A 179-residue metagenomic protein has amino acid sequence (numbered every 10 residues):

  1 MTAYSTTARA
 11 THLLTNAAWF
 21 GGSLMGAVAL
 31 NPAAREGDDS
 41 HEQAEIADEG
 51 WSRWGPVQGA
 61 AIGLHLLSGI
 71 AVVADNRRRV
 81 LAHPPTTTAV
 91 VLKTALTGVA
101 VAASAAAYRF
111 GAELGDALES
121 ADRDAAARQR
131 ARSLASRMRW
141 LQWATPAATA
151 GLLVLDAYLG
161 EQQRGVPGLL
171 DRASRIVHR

Functional and structural regions predicted by a protein language model:
M1-R179: Short amphipathic, positively biased membrane-proximal segments that drive organelle/inner-membrane targeting
